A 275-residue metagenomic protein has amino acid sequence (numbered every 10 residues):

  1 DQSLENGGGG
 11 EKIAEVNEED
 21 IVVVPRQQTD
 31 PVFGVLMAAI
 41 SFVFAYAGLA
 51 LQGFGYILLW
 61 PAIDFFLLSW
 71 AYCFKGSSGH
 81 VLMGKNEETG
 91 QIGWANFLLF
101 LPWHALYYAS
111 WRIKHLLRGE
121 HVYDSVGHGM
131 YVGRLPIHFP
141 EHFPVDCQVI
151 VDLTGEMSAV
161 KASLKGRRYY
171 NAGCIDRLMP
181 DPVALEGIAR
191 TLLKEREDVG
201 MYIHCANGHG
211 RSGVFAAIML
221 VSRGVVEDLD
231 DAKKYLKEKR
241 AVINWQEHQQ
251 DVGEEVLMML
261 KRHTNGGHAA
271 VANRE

Functional and structural regions predicted by a protein language model:
D1-G129, G187, K261-G266, A270-E275: Non-catalytic regulatory/accessory regions that flank a structured catalytic core
A62-D64, S69-A71, G133, G213 (+2 more regions): Glycine-centered flexibility motif
W103-H104, Y108-Y202, V221-L257, K261: Cysteine-based protein phosphatase catalytic domain of the PTP/DSP
V199-I218: A phosphate-binding catalytic loop at a beta-strand-loop-alpha-helix junction that coordinates phosphoryl groups
A217-L220, E275: Short, well-ordered amphipathic alpha-helices
